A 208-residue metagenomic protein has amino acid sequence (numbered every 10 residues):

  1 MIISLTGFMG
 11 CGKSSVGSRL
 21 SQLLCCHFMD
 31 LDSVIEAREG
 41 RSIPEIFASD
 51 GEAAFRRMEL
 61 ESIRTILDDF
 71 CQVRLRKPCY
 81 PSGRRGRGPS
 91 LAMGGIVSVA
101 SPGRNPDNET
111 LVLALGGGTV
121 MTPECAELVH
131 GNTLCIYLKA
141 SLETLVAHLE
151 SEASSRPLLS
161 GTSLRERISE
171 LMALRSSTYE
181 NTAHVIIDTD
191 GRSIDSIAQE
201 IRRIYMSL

Functional and structural regions predicted by a protein language model:
L5: Hydrophobic anchor at the beta1->P-loop junction of P-loop NTPases
F8: P-loop (Walker A) phosphate-binding loop of NTP-binding proteins
C11: ATP-binding Walker
S14: Walker A/P-loop
R19, L23, N108, L134 (+2 more regions): NTP-dependent small-molecule kinase module
Q22-L31: Post-Walker A helix-loop "phosphate-sensing" segment adjacent to the P-loop in P-loop NTPases
S33-L75, Y80, A92-V99, N105-H130 (+2 more regions): ATP-dependent small-molecule kinase phosphotransfer cores that center on conserved nucleotide phosphate-binding segments
G131-S176: A glycine- and Lys/Arg-enriched "phosphate-lid" helix/loop adjacent to the NTP-binding pocket of small-molecule kinases
